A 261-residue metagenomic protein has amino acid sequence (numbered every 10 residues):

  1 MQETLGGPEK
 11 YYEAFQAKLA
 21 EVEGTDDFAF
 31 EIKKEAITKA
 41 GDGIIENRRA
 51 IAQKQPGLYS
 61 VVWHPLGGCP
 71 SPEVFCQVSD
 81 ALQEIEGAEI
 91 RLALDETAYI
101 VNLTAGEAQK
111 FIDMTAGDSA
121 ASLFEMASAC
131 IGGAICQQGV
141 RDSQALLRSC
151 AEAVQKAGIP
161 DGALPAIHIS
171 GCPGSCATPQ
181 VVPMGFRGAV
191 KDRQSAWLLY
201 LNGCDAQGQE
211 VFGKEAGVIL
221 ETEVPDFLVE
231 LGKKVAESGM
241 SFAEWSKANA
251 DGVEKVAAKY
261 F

Functional and structural regions predicted by a protein language model:
M1-F261: Peripheral terminal and linker regions in Fe-S/redox and tRNA-modifying enzymes
